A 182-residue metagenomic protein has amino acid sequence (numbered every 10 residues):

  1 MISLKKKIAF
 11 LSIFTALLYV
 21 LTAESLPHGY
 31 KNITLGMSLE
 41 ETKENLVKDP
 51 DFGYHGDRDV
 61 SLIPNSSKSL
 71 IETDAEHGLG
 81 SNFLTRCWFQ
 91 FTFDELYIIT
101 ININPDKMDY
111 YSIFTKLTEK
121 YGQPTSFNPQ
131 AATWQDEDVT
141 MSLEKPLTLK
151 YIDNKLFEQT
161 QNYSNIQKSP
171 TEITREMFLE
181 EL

Functional and structural regions predicted by a protein language model:
I2-F10: Bacterial N-terminal signal peptides that target proteins for export
K5, D74-H77, Y110-Y111, K120-Y121: Intrinsically disordered, low-complexity segments enriched in polar/charged residues with Gly/Pro, especially when
K5, F14, I63, S69-I71: Serine/proline-rich low-complexity intrinsically disordered segments, especially terminal tails, linkers
K7, T22-A23, F91-D94: A short alpha-helix capping/helix-coil boundary motif
L11-Y19: Bacterial N-terminal signal peptides
I13, S25-P27, W88: Short, functionally important structural connectors and interaction interfaces within domains
E24-S69, I98-L182: Non-cytosolic coordination micro-motifs
S67-M108: Mid-chain, structured segments of secreted extracytoplasmic proteins
